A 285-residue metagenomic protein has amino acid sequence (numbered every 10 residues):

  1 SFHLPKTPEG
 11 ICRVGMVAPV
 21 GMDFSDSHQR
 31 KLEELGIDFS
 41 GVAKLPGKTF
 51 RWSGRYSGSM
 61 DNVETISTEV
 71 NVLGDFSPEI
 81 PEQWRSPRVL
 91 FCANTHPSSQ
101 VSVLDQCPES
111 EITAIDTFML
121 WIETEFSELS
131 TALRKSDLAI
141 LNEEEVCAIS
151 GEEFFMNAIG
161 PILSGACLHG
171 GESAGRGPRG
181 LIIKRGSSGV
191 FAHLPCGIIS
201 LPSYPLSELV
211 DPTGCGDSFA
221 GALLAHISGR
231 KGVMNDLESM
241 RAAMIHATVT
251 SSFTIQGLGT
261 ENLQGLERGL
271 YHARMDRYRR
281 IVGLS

Functional and structural regions predicted by a protein language model:
P5-F91, D105-E109, H272-S285: Conserved N-terminal subdomain of the carbohydrate kinase-like
E9, R13-G15, Y204-L284: Conserved post-catalytic alpha-helical subdomain immediately downstream of the catalytic base and nucleotide-binding
G15-A18, I115, I183: Structural beta-sheet core signal
G21-M22, N94-S99, F118-I122: Short beta->alpha connector loops
H28, S99-Q106, S127-T131: A short acidic, amphipathic alpha-helical/loop segment
V70-D75, T117-T124: Short gly/ser/thr-rich secondary-structure transition/capping motifs
L90-A93, I115, L141: Redox-cofactor binding/interface segments in oxidoreductases and associated redox assembly factors
P108-I112, M119-P202, E208, L237: Conserved phosphate/ATP/ADP-binding segment of small-molecule kinases
